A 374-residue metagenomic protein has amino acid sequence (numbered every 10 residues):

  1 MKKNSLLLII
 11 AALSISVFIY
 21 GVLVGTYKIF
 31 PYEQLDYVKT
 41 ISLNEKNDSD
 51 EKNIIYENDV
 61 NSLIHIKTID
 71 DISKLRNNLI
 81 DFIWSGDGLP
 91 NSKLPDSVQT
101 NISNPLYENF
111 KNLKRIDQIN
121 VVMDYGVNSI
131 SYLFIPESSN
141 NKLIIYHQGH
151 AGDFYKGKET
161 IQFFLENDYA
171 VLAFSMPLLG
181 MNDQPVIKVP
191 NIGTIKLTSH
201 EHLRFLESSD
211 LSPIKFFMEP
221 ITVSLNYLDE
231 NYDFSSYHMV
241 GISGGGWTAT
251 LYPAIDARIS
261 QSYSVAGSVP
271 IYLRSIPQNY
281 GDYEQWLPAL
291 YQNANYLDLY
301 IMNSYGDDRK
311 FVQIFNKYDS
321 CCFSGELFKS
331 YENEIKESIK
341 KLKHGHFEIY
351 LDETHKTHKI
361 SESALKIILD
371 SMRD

Functional and structural regions predicted by a protein language model:
K2-R115: N-terminal targeting or regulatory segments adjacent to alpha/beta-hydrolase or S9 domains
Q118, D124-I135: A short loop-to-beta-strand scaffold at the N-terminal edge of the catalytic core in hydrolase folds
I130-L133, N140-G149: Short beta-strand element of the alpha/beta-hydrolase
G149-E219: Cap/lid segment of the alpha/beta-hydrolase catalytic domain
S175, Y263-A266, I314: Alpha/beta-hydrolase-fold catalytic nucleophile elbow
T222-Q285: Primarily recognizes the serine-hydrolase "nucleophile elbow" in alpha/beta-hydrolase and SGNH/GDSL folds
P270-K341: The feature captures the conserved acid-bearing segment of alpha/beta-hydrolase catalytic domains
K336-D374: C-terminal catalytic histidine-bearing segment of alpha/beta-hydrolase fold enzymes
